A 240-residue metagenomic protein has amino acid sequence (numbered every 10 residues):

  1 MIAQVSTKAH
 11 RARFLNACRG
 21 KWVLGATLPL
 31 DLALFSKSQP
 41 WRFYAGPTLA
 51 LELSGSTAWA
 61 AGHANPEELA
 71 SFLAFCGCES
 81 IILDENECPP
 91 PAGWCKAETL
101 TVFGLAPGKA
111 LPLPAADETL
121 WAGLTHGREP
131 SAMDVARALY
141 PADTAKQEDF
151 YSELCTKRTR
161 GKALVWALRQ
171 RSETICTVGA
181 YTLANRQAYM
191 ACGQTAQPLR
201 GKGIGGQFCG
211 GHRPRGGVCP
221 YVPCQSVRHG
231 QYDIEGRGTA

Functional and structural regions predicted by a protein language model:
M1-A26, A110-D149: Short amphipathic alpha-helix that is part of the acyltransferase structural core
A33-S54, K162-V178: Conserved beta-hairpin
A50-L120, S226-Q231: Acyl-donor-binding surface of acyltransferase catalytic domains
N65-F72, T195, G201-R215: Conserved acetyl-CoA-binding loop-helix of GNAT-fold acetyltransferases
D149-Q194: A conserved beta-strand-loop-helix scaffold within acyl/acetyltransferase catalytic domains
M190, H212-G216, P223, R228: Short hydrophobic clusters on alpha-helical segments that form packing/core surfaces in small helical domains
R228-A240: …primarily DNA-binding HTH/wHTH and HhH modules…
